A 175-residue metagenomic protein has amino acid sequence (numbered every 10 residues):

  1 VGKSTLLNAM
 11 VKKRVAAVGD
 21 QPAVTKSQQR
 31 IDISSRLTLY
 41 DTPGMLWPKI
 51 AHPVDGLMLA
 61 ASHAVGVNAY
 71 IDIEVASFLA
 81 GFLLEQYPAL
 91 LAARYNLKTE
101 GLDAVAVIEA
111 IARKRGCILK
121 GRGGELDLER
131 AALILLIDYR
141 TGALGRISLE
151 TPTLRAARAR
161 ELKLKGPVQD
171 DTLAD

Functional and structural regions predicted by a protein language model:
V1-V15, T42: Glycine-rich phosphate-binding P-loop
R14-D175: Helix-rich effector regions associated with P-loop NTPase G domains
